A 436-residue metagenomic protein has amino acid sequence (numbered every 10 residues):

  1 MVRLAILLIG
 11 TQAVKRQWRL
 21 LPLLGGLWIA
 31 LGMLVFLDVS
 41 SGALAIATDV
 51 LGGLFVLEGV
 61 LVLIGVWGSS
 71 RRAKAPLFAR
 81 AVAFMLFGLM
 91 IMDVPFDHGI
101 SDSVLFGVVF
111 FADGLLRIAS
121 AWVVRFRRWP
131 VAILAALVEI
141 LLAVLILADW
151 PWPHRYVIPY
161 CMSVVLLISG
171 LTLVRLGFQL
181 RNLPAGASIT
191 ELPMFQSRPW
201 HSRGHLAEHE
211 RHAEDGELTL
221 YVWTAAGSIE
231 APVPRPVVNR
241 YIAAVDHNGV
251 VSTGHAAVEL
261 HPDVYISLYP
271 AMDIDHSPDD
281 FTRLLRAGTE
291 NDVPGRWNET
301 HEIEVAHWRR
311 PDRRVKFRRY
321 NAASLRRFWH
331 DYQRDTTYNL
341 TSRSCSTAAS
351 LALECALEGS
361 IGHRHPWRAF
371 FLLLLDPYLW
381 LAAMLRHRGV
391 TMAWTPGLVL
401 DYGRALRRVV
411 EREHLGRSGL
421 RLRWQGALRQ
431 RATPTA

Functional and structural regions predicted by a protein language model:
M1-L176: N-terminal alpha-helical membrane-insertion module
V2-L7, R19-G26, A45-G59, V124-V131 (+8 more regions): Activation targets extended, charge/polar-rich intrinsically disordered C-terminal tails
S103, N248-G249, F317, T337-C345: Extracytoplasmic/periplasmic, Sec-exported soluble proteins
V138, A185-R240: N-terminal topogenic membrane-targeting module
R175, V264, A356-S360: A generic secondary-structure signal for well-formed alpha-helical elements
Q196-S197, Y221-R309: Glycine-rich catalytic cores of cysteine/serine-nucleophile enzymes that process amide/ester linkages in cell-envelope
A306-R318: Charged, low-complexity helical/coil segments in non-catalytic cytosolic or luminal regions
F317-R327: Active-site-adjacent bridging/hinge elements
